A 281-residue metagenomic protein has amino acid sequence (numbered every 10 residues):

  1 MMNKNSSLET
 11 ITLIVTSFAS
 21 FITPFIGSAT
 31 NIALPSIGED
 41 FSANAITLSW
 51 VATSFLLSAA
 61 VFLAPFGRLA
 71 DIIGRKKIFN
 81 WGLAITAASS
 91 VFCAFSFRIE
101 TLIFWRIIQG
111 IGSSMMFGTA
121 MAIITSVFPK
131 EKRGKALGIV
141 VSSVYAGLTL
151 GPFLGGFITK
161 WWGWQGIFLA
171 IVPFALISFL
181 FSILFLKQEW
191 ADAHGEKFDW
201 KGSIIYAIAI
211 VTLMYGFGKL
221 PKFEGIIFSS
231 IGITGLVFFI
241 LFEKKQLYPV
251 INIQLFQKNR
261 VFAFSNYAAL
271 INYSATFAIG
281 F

Functional and structural regions predicted by a protein language model:
M2-N3, F179-A207, K244-R260: Flexible interhelical linker loops that connect adjacent transmembrane helices in multi-pass membrane transporters
E9-F18, I22, T30-I32, W161-W162 (+3 more regions): 12-transmembrane solute porter fold
E9-T16, F79, T86, L102 (+3 more regions): Hydrophobic alpha-helix/TM-entry signal in multi-pass membrane transporters
I11-L48, A52, V61-F66, I279-F281: Extracytoplasmic
T16, S20-P24, A52-F55, A59 (+7 more regions): Structural signature of transmembrane alpha-helices in multi-pass secondary transporters
G67, D71-K201: Helix-loop-helix hairpins in multi-pass membrane proteins, especially solute transporters
V172-A191, A207-G218, G232-Q246: C-terminal membrane-cytosol helix-exit motif in multi-pass small-molecule transporters
